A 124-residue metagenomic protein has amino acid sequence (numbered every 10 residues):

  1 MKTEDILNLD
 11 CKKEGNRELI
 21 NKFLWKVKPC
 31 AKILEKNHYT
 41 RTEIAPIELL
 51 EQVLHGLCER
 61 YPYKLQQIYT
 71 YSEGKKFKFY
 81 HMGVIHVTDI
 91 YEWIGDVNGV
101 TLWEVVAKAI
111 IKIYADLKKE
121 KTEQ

Functional and structural regions predicted by a protein language model:
M1-A31: Conserved short "hinge" loops at termini or chain/domain junctions
T3, E14, F77, K119-T122: N-terminal cationic leader/targeting segments used for protein routing and processing
D5-I6, A45, T122-Q124: Intrinsically disordered, low-complexity repeat segments enriched in small/polar residues
I20-V100, E120: N-terminal segment of the canonical double-stranded RNA-binding domain
D96-Q124: Ampiphathic alpha-helical segments that act as solvent-exposed interaction surfaces
